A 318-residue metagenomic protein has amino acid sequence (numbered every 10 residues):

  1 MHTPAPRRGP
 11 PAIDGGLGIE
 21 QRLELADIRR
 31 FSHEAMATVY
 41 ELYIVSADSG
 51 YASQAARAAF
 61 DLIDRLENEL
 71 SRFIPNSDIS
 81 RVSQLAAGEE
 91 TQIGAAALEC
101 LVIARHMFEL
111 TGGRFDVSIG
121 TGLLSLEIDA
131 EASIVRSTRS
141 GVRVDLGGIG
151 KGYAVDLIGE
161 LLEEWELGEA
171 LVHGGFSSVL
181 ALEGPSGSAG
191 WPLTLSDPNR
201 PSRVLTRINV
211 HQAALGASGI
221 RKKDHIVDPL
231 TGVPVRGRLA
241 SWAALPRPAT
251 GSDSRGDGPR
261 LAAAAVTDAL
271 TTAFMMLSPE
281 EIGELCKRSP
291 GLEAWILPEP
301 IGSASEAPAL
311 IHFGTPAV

Functional and structural regions predicted by a protein language model:
M1-V318: Mature catalytic core of soluble alpha/beta enzymes
